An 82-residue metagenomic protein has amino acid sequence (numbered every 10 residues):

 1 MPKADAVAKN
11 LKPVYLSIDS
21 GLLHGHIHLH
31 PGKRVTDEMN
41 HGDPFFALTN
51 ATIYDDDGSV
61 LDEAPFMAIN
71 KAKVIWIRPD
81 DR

Functional and structural regions predicted by a protein language model:
M1-R82: Conserved RNA-binding domains used in RNP assembly and mRNA/RNA metabolism
